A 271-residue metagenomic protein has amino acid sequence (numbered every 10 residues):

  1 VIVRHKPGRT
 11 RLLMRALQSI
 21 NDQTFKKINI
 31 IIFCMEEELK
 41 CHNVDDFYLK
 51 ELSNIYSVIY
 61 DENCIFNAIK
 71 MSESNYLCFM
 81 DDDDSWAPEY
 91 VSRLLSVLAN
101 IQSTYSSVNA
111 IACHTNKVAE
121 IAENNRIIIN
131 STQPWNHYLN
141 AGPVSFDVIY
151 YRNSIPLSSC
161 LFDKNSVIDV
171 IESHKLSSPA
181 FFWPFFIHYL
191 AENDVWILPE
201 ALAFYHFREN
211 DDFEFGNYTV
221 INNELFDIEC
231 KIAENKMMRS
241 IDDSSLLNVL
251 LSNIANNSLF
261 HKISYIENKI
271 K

Functional and structural regions predicted by a protein language model:
V1-N223: Nucleotide-sugar donor-binding/catalytic module of glycosyltransferases that assemble extracellular/cell-envelope
H137-F146, Y150-Y151, P156, L161 (+1 more regions): C-terminal, non-catalytic tails of nucleotide-sugar-dependent glycosyltransferases
